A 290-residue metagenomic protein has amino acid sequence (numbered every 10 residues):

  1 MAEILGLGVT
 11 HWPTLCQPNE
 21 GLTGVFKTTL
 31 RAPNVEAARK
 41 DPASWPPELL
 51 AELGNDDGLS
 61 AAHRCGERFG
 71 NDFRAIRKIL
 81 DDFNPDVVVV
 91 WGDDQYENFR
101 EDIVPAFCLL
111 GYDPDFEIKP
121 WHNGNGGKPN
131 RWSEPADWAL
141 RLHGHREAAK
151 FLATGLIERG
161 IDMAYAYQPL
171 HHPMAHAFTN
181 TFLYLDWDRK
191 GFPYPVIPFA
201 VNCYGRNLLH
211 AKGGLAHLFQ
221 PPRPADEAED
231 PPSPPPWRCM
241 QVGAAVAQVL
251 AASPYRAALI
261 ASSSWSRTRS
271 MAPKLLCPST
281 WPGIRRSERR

Functional and structural regions predicted by a protein language model:
E3-R290: Active-site histidine-anchored catalytic micro-motif
